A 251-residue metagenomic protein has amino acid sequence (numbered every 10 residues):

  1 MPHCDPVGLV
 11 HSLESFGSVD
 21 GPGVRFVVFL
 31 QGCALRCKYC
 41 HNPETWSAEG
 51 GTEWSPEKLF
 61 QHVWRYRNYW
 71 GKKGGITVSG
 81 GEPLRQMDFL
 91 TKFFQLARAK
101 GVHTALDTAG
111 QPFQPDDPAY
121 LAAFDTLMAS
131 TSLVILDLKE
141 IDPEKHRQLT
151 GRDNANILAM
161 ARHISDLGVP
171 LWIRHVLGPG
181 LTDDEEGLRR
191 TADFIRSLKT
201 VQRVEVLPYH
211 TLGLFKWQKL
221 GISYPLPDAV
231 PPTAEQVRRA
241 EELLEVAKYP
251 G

Functional and structural regions predicted by a protein language model:
M1-L30, L35-G50, R65-K72: N-terminal [4Fe-4S]-dependent radical SAM core
M1-V19, W172, L177-G251: Auxiliary Fe-S-binding modules of radical SAM enzymes
V27, Q31-A34, E53, E185 (+1 more regions): Electropositive phosphate-/nucleotide-binding environments in soluble metabolic enzymes
E44-A48, R147-D153, G221-A229: Short glycine-enriched, charge-decorated loop/helix-capping segments at active-site entrances that position
G51-H62: Short cysteine/histidine-rich metal-coordination sites, predominantly Zn2+-binding motifs
F60, W64-N68, K72-G75, L84-L212: Conserved AdoMet/S-adenosylmethionine-binding subsite of the radical SAM
T77-S79: Short glycine-rich or small-residue beta-strand-to-loop segments that form or flank ligand, phosphate, metal/Fe-S
